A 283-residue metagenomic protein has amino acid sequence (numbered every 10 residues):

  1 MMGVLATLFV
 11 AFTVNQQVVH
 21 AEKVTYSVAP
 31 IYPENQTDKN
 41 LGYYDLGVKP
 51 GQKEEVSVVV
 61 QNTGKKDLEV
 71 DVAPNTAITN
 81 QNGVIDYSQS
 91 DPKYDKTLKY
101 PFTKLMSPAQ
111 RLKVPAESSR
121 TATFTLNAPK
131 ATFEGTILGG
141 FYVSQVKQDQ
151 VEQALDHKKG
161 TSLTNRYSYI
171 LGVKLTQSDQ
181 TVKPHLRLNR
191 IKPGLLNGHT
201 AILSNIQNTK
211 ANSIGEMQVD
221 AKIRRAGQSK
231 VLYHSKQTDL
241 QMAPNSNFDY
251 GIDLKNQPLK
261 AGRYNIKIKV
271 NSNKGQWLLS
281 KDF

Functional and structural regions predicted by a protein language model:
L8-V18: C-terminal segment of classical bacterial N-terminal signal peptides
A21-D38, L175-H185: Proline/serine/threonine-rich low-complexity linkers at boundaries of modular beta-sandwich domains
V24, P30-Q36, L41, N75-S119: A surface-exposed loop-and-adjacent beta-strand signature within N-terminal beta-sandwich domains that mediate ligand
P30-G64, L68, R111, H185-N197: Beta-sheet-dominated interaction scaffolds and their linkers
G51-S57, R120-A122, E134-G140, G198-I202: Short, solvent-exposed loop/turn segments enriched in Ser/Thr/Gly
K66-T97, S119-A122, N127-D179, Q257-F283: Terminal connector regions
D91-T132, R224-K260: Intrinsically disordered, low-complexity Pro/Gly/Ser/Thr-rich segments with frequent PxxP/GP/PP motifs and embedded
D179-F283: Membrane-proximal extracellular "stem/stalk" segments of glycoproteins immediately N-terminal to a transmembrane helix
